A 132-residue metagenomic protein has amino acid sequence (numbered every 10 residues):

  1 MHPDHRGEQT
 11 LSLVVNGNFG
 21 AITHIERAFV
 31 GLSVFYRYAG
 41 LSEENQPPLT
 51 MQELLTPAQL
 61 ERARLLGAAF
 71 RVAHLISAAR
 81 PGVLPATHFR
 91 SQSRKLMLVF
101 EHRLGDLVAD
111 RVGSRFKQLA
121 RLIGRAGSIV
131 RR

Functional and structural regions predicted by a protein language model:
M1-P81, P85-H88: Divalent metal-dependent catalytic cores for phosphoryl transfer on phosphate-bearing substrates
H2-Q9, D110-G113, R131-R132: Composition- and surface-driven signal marking solvent-exposed, interaction-prone regions in large proteins
I25, V130-R131: Short loop/turn and capping residues at structural boundaries
Y38, N45, F100-H102, R131: Active-site proximal loops enriched in glycine and acidic residues that flank catalytic Cys/His/Asp and coordinate
F70, I76-I129: Low-complexity, glycine/alanine/valine/leucine- and proline-rich hydrophobic stretches
